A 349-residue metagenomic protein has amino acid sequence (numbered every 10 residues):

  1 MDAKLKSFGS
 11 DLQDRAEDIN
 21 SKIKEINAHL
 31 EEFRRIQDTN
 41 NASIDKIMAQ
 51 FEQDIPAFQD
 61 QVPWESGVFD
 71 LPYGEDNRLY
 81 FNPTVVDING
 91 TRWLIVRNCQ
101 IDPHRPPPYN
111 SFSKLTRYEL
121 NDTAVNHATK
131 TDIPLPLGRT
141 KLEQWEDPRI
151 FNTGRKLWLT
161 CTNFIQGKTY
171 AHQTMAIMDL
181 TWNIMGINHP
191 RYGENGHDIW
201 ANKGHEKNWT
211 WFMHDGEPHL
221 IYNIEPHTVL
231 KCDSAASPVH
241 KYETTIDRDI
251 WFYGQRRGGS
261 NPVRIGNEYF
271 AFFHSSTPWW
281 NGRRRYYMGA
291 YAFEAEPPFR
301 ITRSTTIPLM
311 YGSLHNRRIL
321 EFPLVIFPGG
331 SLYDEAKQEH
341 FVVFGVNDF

Functional and structural regions predicted by a protein language model:
M1-D54: Extended alpha-helical heptad-repeat/coiled-coil "stalk" and oligomerization rods
D14, L30, D38, T84 (+2 more regions): Generic low-complexity segments that are intrinsically disordered, proline-rich and/or Lys/Arg-biased
M48-R78, D87-K141, N152-G254, R264-E321 (+2 more regions): Beta-rich carbohydrate-recognition and catalytic domains
L79-F81, Q144-D147, H205-N208, R256-G258 (+1 more regions): Beta-rich catalytic cores
T84, R149, T210, N261 (+1 more regions): Short, surface-exposed charged micro-motifs
I326, L332-Y333, F341-F344: Well-ordered alpha/beta subsegment
